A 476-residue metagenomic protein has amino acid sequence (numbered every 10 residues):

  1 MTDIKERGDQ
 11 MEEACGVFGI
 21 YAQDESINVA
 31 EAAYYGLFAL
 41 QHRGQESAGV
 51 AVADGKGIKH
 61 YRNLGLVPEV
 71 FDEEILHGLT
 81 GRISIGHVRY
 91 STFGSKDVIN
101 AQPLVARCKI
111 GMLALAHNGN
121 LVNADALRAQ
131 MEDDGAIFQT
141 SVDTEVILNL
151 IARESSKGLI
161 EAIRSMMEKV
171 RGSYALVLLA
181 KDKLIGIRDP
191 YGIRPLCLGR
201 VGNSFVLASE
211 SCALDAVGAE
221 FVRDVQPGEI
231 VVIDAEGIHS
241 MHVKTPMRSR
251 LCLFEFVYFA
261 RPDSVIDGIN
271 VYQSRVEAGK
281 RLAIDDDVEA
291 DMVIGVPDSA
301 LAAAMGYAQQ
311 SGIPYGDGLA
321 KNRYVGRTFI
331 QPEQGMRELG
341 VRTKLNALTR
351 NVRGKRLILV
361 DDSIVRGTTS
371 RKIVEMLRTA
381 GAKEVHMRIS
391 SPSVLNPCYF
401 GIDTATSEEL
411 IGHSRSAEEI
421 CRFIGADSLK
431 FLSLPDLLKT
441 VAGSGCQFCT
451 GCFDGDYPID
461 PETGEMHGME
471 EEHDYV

Functional and structural regions predicted by a protein language model:
T2-P227, V232-A290, V296, E384 (+1 more regions): Conserved short alpha-helical segments that host acidic/polar catalytic motifs at enzyme active sites
A116, L179, I187-R188, G199 (+12 more regions): Generic beta-strand/beta-sheet core signal
A136, S156-K157, D287-D291, Q309-G316 (+2 more regions): Secondary-structure transition/capping motifs at alpha-helix termini and the adjoining loop/turn into the next element
T140, E145, Y315-G326, F423-V441: A conserved beta-strand->alpha-helix junction
S165, A213, E220-F221, V225-E229 (+4 more regions): Phosphate/diphosphate-binding loops
M167, D182-K183, G218-D224, E375-V476: PRPP-dependent phosphoribosyltransferase catalytic core
G268-M292, P297, L301-M305, S311-T328 (+1 more regions): C-terminal effector modules of nucleic-acid-centric enzymes and ribosome-associated factors
G312-I358, T368, L395-G401, A405: Short, glycine/charge-rich flexible loops or terminal/linker lids adjacent to PRPP-binding catalytic cores
